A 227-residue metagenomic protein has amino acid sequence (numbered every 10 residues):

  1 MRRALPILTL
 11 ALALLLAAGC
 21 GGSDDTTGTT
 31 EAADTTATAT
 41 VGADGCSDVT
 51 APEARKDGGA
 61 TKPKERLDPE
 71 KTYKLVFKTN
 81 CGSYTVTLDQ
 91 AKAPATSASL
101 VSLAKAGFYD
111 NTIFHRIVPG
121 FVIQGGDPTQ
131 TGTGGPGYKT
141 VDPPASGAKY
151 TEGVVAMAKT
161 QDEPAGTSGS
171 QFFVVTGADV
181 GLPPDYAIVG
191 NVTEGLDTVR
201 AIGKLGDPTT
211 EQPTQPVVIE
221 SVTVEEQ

Functional and structural regions predicted by a protein language model:
R2-Q227: Cyclophilin-like peptidyl-prolyl cis-trans isomerases
